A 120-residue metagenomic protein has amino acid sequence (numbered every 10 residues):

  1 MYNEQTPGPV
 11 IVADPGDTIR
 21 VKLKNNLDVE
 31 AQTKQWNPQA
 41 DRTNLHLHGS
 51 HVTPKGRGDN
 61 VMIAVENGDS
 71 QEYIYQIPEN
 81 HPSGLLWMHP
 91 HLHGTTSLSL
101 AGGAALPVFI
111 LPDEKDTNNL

Functional and structural regions predicted by a protein language model:
M1-L120: Histidine-centered copper-binding motifs that mark active-site loops of extracellular/periplasmic copper enzymes
